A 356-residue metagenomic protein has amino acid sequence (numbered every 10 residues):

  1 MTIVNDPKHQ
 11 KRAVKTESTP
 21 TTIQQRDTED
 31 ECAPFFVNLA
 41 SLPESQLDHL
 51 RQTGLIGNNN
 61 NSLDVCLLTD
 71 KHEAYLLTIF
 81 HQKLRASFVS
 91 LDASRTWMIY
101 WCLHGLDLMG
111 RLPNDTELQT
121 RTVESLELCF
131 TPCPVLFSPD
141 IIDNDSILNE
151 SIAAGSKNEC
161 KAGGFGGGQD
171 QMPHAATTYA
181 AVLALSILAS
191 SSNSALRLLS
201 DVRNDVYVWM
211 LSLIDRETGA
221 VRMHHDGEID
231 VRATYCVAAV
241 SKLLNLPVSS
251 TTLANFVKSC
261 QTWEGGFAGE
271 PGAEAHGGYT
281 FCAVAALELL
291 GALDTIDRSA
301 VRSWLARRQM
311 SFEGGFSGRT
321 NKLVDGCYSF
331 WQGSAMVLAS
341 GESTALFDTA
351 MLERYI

Functional and structural regions predicted by a protein language model:
M1-I356: Preference for long, amphipathic alpha-helical scaffolds in soluble/luminal domains and all-alpha bundles
